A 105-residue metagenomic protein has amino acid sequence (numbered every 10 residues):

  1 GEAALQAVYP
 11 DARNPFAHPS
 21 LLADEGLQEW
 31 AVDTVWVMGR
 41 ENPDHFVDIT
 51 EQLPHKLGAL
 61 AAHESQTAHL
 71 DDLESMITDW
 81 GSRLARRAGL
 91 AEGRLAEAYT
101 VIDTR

Functional and structural regions predicted by a protein language model:
G1-R105: Metal-dependent de-N-acetylase/amidase catalytic core
